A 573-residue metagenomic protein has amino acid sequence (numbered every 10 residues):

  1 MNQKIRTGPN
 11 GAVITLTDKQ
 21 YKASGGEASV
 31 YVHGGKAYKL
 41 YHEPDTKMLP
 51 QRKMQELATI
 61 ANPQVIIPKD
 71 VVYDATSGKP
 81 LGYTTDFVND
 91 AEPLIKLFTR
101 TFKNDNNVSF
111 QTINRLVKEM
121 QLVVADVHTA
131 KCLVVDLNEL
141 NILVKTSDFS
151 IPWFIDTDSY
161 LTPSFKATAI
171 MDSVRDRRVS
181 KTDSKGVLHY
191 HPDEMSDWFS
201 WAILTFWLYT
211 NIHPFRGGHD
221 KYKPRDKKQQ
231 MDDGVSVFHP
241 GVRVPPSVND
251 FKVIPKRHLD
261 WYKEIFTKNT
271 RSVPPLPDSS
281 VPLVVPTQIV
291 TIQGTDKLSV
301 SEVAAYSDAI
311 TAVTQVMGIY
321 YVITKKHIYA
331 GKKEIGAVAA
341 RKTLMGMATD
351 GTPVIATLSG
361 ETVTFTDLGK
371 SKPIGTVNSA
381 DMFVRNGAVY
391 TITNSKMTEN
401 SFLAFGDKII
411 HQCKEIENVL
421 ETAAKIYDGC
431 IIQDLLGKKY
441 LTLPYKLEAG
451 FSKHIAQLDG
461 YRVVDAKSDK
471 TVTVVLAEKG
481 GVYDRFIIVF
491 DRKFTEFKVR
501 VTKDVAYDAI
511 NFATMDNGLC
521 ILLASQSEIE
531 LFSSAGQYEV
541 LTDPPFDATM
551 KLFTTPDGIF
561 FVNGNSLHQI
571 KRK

Functional and structural regions predicted by a protein language model:
L16-V71, F98, F102-N106: ATP-binding glycine-rich loop module of kinase domains
I66-L116: Conserved structural core of kinase catalytic domains
V124, H128-T146, F154: Catalytic-loop of the protein kinase fold
F165-H189: Conserved activation segment of eukaryotic-like protein kinases, specifically the C-terminal portion of the activation
E194-F199, L204-F251: Conserved C-lobe activation region of Hanks-type protein kinase-like domains
I289-D308, I323-R341, S359-T376, K396-E417 (+4 more regions): Surface-exposed loop/turn elements that mediate protein-protein interactions on large endomembrane-trafficking
Y306-M317, A339-G351, G375-A388, H411-G429 (+3 more regions): Repeated scaffold domains used in trafficking and secretory/extracellular systems, primarily beta-propellers
T549-K573: Blade-level signature of beta-propeller repeat domains, shared across WD40, Kelch, NHL, RCC1 and BNR/Asp-box propellers
